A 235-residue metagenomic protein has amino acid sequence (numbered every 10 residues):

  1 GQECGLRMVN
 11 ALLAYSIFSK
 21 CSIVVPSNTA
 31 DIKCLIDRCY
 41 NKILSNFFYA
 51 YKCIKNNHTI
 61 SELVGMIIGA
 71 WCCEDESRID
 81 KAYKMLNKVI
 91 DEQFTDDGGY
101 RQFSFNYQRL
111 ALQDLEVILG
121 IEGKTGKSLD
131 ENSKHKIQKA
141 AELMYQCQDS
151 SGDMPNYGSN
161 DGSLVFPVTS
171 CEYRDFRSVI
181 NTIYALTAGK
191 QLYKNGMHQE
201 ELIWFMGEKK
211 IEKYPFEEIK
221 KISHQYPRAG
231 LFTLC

Functional and structural regions predicted by a protein language model:
G1-I137: Aromatic-lined, polymer-binding surfaces characteristic of secreted/periplasmic polysaccharide-degrading enzymes
F103-C235: Carbohydrate-active enzyme catalytic cores, enriched for enzymes that act on polyanionic acidic polysaccharides
